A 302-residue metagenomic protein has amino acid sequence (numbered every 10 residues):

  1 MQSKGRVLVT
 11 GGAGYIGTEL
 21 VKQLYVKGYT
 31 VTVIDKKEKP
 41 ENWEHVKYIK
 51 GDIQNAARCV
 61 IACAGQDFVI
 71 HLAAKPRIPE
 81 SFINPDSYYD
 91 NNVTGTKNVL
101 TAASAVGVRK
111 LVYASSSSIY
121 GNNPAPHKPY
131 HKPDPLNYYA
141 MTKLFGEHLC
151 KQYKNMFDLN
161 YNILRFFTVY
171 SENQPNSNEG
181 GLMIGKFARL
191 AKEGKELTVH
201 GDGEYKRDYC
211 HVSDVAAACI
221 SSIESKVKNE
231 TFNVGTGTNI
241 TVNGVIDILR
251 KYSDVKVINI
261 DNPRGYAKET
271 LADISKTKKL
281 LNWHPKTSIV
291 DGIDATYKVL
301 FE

Functional and structural regions predicted by a protein language model:
V7-K27: N-terminal Rossmann NAD(P)H-binding glycine-rich loop of SDR-like oxidoreductase domains
Y29-E38: Conserved glycine-rich Rossmann-like NAD(P)H-binding loop of the short-chain dehydrogenase/reductase
K47-F68: Conserved Rossmann-fold cofactor-binding substructure of NAD(P)-dependent oxidoreductases
D67-I70, V112: N-terminal Rossmann-like NAD(P) cofactor-binding module of classical short-chain dehydrogenase/reductase
A73-P76, S115: Conserved NAD(P)H cofactor-binding loop of Rossmann-fold oxidoreductase domains
I83, S87-T101, A105, R109-K110 (+4 more regions): Catalytic helix-loop patch of NAD(P)-dependent Rossmann-fold dehydrogenases
A191-E302: C-terminal substrate-binding subdomain of Rossmann-fold SDR/epimerase-dehydratase oxidoreductases
